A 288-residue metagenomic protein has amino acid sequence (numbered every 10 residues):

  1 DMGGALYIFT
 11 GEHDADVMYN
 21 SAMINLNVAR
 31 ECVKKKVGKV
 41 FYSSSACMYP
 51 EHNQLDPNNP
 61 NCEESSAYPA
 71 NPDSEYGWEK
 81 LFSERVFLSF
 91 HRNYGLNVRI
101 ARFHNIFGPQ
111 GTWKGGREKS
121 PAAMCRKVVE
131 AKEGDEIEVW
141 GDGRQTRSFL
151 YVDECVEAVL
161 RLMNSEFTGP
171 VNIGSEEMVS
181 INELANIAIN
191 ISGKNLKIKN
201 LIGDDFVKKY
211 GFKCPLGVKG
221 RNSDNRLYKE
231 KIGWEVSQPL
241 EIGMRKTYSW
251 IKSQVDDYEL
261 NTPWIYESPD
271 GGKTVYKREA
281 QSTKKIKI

Functional and structural regions predicted by a protein language model:
D1-T112, S249-W250, Q254: N-terminal Rossmann-like NAD(P)+-binding domain of SDR-like oxidoreductases, especially those catalyzing
T10, E64-P72, V98, R102-W113 (+4 more regions): A conserved pocket-lining segment of Rossmann-fold NAD(P)-dependent short-chain dehydrogenase/reductase
N25-L26, L81-L88, P121-R126, V156-E157 (+1 more regions): Conserved active-site helix of classical SDR/Rossmann-fold NAD(P)-dependent CH-OH oxidoreductases
E130-Y258: C-terminal substrate-binding subdomain of Rossmann-fold SDR/epimerase-dehydratase oxidoreductases
N261, G271-I286: Catalytic phosphate/metal-binding cores of nucleic-acid and nucleotide-processing enzymes, i.e., regions that mediate
